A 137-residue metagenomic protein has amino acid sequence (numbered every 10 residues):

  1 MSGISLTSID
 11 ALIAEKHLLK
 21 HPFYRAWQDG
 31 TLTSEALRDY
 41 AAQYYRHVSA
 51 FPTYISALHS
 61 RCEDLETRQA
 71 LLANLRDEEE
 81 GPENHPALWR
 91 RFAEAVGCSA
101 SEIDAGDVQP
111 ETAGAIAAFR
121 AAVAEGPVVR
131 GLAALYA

Functional and structural regions predicted by a protein language model:
M1-F23: Acidic, low-complexity proline/glycine-rich segments
S2-S8, S34, S49, S56 (+4 more regions): Generic serine detector
I4, Q69-A137: Active-site-proximal alpha-helical scaffolds that flank and shape metal-associated catalytic sites
L12-L18, A26-E63, E80-N84, R130-A137: Alpha-helical bundle segments that constitute or directly flank the non-heme di-iron/ferroxidase center
L19, F23, L37-Y40, H47 (+3 more regions): Broad hydrophobic/π-residue packing in well-ordered secondary structure
